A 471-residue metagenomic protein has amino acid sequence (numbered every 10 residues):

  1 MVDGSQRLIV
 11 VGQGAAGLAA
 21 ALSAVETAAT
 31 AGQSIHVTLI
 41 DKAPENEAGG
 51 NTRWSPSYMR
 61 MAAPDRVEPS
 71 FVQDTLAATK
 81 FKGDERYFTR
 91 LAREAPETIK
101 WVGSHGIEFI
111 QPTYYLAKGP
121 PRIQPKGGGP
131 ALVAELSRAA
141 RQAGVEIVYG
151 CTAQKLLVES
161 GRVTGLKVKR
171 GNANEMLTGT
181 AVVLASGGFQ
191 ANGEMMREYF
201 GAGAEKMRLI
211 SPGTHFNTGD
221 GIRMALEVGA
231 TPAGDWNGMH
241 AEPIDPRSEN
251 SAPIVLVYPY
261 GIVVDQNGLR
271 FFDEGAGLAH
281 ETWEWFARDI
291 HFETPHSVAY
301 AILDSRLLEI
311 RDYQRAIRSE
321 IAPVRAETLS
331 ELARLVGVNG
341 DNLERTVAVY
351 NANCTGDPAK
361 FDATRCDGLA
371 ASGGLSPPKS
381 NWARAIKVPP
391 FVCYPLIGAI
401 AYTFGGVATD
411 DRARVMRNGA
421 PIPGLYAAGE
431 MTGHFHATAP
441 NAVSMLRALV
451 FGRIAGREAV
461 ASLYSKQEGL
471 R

Functional and structural regions predicted by a protein language model:
D3, L22, A316-I317, Y402-S465 (+1 more regions): C-terminal structured subdomain/cap of oxidoreductase catalytic cores
D3-Q6, G171-A181, P421: Core beta-strand elements of the Rossmann-like FAD/NAD(P) dinucleotide-binding domain in flavoenzyme oxidoreductases
Q6-T38, V460: N-terminal Rossmann-like FAD-binding beta1-loop-alpha1 element of flavoenzymes
I35-H36, K42-E146, G150-K155, V263 (+5 more regions): Conserved N-terminal/central alpha/beta ligand/cofactor-binding core
P44-A48, E94-A95, T218, R223-G238 (+4 more regions): Proteins synthesized as precursors that undergo proteolytic processing into mature forms
K155, N342-F435: A glycine-rich dinucleotide-binding beta-alpha-beta segment and adjacent secondary-structure elements that constitute
L177-I244, M445, I454, E458: Glycine-rich loop(s) and the adjacent beta-strand/alpha-helix scaffold that form part
I222-M224, V228-N342, A352: An anion/pyrophosphate-binding glycine-rich loop and adjacent beta-alpha core in soluble alpha-beta enzymes
